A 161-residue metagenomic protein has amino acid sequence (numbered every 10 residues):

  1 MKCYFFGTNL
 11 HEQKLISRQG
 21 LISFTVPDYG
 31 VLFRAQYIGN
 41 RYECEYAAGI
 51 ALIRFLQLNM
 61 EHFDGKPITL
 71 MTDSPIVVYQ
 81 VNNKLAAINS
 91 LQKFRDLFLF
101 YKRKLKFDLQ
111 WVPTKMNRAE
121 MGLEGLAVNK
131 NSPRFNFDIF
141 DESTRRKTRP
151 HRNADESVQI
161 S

Functional and structural regions predicted by a protein language model:
M1-E43, F55, I160: RNase H-like nuclease fold core
K2, T69, D108-Q110: A structural signal for isolated positions on well-ordered beta-strands in alpha/beta enzyme cores
F6, E45, D73, E120: Acidic active-site catalytic centers that drive phospho-/nucleotidyl reactions and related ester hydrolyses
N9, S74-I76, P113-K115: Short, flexible active-site-adjacent loop segments at beta-strand->alpha-helix junctions, enriched in small/polar
K14, Q80-S161: C-terminal functional segments of enzyme domains
L32-L70: Acidic helix/loop or adjacent segment enriched in Glu/Asp that either coordinates divalent metal
I68-V78: Acidic/histidine-rich, metal-coordinating catalytic segments
